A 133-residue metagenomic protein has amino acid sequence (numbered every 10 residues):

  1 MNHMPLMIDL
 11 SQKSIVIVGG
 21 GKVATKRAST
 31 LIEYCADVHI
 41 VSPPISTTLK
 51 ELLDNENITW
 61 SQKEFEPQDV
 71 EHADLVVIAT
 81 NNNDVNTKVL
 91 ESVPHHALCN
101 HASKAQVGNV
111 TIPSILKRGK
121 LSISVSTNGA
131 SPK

Functional and structural regions predicted by a protein language model:
M1-L10, I112-P113: A short, basic/flexible loop-to-alpha-helix module at the beginning of a structural domain
M7-R27, K133: Glycine-rich adenosine-cofactor-binding loop
D9, L116-K133: Adenosine-phosphate binding glycine-rich loop
Q12, E71-H72: Alpha-helix C-terminal capping/helix-to-coil transition sites in glycosyltransferase folds
K22-V23, D84, G129: Residue-level detector of alpha-helix initiation sites
Y34-L52: NAD(P)-binding Rossmann-fold cofactor-contacting core
D54-E71: Glycine-rich, highly charged phosphate/nucleotide-binding loops
L75-A79, N86-V110: ADP-ribose/adenylate-binding Rossmann-like module
